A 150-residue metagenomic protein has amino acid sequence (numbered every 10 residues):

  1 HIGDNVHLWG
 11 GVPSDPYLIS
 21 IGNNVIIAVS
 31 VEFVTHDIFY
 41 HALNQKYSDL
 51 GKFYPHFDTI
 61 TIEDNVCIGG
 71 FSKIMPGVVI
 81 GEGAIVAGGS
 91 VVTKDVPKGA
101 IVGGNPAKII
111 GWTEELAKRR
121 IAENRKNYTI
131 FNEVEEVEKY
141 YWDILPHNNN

Functional and structural regions predicted by a protein language model:
H1-D4: Membrane-anchoring hydrophobic helices of lipid-metabolizing enzymes
H7-V79, P106, W112-E114: Flexible, glycine/small-residue-enriched loop-and-beta-strand segment within the central core of proteins
G22-A28, G83, A87, G99: Outer-envelope exported proteins of Gram-negative bacteria
H36, D95, R119: Residues that scaffold the ATP/ADP-binding catalytic core of kinase and kinase-like folds
Y40, G83, N105-N150: Terminal amphipathic alpha-helical/low-complexity segments used for targeting or macromolecular assembly
G70-V86, S90-K94: Beta-rich strand-turn-strand
P97-K98, W112: Conserved beta-to-alpha transition
V102: Conserved active-site beta-strand element of glycosyltransferases/polysaccharide synthases
